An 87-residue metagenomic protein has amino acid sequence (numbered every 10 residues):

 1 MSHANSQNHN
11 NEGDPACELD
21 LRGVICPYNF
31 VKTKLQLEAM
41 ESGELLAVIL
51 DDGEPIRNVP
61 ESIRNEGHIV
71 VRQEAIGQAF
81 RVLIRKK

Functional and structural regions predicted by a protein language model:
S2-K32: N-terminal first-folded block
A16, G43-A47, A79-R81: Intrinsic-disorder/low-complexity, polar/charged segments enriched in Ser/Thr/Lys/Arg/Asp/Glu/Gln
L21-Q73: Amphipathic, hydrophobic secondary-structure cores in small proteins
R81-K87: Core SAM-dependent methyltransferase catalytic element
